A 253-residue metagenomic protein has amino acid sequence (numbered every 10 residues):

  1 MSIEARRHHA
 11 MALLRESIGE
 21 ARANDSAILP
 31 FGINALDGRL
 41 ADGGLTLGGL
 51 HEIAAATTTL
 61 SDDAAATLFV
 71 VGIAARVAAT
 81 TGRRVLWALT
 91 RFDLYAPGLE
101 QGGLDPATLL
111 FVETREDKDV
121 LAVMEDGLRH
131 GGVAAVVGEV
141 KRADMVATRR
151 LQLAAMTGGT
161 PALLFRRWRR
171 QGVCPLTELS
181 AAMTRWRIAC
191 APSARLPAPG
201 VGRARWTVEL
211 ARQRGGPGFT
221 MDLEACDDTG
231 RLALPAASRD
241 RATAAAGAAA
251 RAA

Functional and structural regions predicted by a protein language model:
M1-W87, Q101, P106, R212-G216 (+1 more regions): Detector for small/aliphatic-rich hydrophobic stretches
L45-T46, L128-H130, M156, E178 (+1 more regions): Solvent-exposed alpha-helices and their adjacent loops that cap or buttress functional pockets in soluble metabolic
H51, L86, L110-V112, L163 (+1 more regions): Hydrophobic/aromatic beta-strand patches that form the interior of the parallel beta-sheet core in alpha/beta enzyme
A54, L89, E139, F165-R166 (+1 more regions): Short beta-strand segments
A78, M156-T160, V201, G215: Arginine/glycine-rich "motif VI" loop of SF2 helicases in the C-terminal RecA-like domain
G82-E139, D144-R149, L153-G158: Conserved nucleotide-cofactor-binding alpha/beta core module
G131-S193: A contiguous pocket-lining binding segment that forms or flanks enzyme active sites
R169-P235, D240: Phosphate-binding/switch region of NTP-binding enzymes
